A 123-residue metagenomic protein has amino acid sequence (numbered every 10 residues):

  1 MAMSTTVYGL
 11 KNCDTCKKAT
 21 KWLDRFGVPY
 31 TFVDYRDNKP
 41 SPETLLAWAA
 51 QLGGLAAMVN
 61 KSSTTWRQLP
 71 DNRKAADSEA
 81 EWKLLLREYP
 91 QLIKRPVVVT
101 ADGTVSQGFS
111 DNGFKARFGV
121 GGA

Functional and structural regions predicted by a protein language model:
M1-S4, G121-A123: Short, low-complexity, intrinsically disordered N-terminal peptides in bacterial proteins
A2-F26, Y30-Y35: Local sequence-structure signature of Cys/Sec-based thiol-disulfide redox active-site neighborhoods
D37-A123: Thiol/selenol-based redox catalytic cores and closely related redox-interacting motifs
